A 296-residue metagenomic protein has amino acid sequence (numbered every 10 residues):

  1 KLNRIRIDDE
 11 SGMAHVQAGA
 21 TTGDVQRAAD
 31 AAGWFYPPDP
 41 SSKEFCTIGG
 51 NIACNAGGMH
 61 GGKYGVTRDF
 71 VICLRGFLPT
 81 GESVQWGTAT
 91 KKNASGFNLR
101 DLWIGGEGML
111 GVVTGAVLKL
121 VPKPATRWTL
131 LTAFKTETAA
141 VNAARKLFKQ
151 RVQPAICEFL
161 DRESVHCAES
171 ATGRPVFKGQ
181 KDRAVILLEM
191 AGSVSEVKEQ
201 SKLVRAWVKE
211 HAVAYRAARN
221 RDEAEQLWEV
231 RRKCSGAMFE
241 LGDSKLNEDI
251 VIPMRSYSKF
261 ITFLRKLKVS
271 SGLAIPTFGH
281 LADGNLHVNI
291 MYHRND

Functional and structural regions predicted by a protein language model:
K1-D296: Noncatalytic alpha-helical scaffold of FAD-dependent oxidoreductases
